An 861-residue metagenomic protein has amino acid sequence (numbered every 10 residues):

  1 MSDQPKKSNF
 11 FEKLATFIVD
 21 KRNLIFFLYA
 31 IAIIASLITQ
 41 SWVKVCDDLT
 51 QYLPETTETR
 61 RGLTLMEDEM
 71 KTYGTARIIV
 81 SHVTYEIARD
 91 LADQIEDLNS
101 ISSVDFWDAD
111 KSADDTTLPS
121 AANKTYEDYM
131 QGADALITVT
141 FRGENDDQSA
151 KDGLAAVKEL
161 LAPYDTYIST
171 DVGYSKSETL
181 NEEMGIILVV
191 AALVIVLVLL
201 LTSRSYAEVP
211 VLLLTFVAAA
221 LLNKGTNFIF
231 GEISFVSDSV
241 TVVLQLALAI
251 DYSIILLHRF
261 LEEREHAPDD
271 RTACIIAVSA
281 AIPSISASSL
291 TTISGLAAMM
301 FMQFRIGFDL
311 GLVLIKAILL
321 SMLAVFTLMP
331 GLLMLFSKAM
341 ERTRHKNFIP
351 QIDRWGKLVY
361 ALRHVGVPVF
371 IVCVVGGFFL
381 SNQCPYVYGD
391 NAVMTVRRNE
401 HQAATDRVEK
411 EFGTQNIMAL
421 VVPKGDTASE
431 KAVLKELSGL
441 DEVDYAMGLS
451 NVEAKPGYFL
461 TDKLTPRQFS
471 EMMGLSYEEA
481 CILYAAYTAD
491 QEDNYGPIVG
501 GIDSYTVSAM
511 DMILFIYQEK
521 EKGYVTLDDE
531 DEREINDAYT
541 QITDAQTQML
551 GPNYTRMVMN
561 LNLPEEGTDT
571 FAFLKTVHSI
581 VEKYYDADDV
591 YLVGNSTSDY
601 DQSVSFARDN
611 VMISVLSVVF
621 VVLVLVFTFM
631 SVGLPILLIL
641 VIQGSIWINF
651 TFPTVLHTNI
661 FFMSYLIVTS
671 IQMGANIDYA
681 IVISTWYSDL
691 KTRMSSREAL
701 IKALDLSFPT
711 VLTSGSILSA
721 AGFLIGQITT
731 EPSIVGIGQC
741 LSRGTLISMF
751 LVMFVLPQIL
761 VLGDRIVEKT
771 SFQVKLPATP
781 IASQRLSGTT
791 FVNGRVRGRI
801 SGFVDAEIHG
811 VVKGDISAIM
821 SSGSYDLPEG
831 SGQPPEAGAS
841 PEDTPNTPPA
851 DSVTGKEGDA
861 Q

Functional and structural regions predicted by a protein language model:
M1-V45, Q51, R142-G389, E565-T568 (+2 more regions): Membrane-embedded transmembrane helical bundles of large multi-pass transporters/channels
S2-A30, L37-V43, T56, L65 (+9 more regions): Structural signature of multi-pass, alpha-helical inner-membrane proteins
S41-I79, D115-Y126, Q383-D426, K431 (+4 more regions): Solvent-exposed, non-transmembrane loop/terminal regulatory segments of multi-pass membrane proteins
Y52-L53, E69-T75, V83, L362-E492: Juxtamembrane segments of multi-pass membrane proteins
T56, R60-R61, Y85-T140, S175-E178 (+2 more regions): Extracytoplasmic
T59, T84-A88, A92, D146-A150 (+6 more regions): Generic alpha-helical secondary structure
G74-H82, S120-N181, I417-K424, Y484 (+3 more regions): A short beta-strand structural signal in non-transmembrane regions
E411-Q415, S429, G439-D441, A538-Y539 (+6 more regions): A structural signal for short secondary-structure junctions
